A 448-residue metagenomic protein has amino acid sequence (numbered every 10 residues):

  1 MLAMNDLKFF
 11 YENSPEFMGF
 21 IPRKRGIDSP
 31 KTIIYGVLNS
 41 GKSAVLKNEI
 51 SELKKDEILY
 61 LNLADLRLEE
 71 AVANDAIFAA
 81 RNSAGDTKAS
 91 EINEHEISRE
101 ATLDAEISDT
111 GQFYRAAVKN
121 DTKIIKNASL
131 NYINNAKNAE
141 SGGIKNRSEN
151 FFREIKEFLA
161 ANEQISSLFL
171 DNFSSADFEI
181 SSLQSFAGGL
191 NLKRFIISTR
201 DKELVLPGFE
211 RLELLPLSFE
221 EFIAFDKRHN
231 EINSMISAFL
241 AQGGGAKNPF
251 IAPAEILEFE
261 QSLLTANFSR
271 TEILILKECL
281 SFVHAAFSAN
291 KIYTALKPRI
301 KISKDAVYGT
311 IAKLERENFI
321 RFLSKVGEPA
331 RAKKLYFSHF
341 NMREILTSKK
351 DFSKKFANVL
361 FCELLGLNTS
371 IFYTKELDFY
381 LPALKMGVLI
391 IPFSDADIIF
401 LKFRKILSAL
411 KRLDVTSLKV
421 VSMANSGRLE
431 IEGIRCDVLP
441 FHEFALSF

Functional and structural regions predicted by a protein language model:
M1-R25: N-terminal pre-Walker A segment at the start of P-loop NTPase domains
L2-D6, L38, V326, K333-F448: A cross-kingdom feature that marks ATP-driven nucleic-acid transaction machinery
P30-V45: Walker A/P-loop nucleotide-binding motif
L61-R81, V118-D121, I125-L159: Short glycine-rich substrate-engagement loop in P-loop NTPases that contacts/grips substrate
F158-E179: Conserved P-loop NTPase "ATPase switch" module shared by AAA+ and STAND
D171, L192-R200: Structural recognition of the conserved hydrophobic beta-strand(s) that form the central parallel beta-sheet of P-loop
T199-A285: Interdomain motor-coupling "hinge/lid" segment immediately C-terminal to the ATP-binding subdomain of NTP-driven enzymes
F259-P382: Accessory nucleic acid-recognition modules appended to NTPase machines
